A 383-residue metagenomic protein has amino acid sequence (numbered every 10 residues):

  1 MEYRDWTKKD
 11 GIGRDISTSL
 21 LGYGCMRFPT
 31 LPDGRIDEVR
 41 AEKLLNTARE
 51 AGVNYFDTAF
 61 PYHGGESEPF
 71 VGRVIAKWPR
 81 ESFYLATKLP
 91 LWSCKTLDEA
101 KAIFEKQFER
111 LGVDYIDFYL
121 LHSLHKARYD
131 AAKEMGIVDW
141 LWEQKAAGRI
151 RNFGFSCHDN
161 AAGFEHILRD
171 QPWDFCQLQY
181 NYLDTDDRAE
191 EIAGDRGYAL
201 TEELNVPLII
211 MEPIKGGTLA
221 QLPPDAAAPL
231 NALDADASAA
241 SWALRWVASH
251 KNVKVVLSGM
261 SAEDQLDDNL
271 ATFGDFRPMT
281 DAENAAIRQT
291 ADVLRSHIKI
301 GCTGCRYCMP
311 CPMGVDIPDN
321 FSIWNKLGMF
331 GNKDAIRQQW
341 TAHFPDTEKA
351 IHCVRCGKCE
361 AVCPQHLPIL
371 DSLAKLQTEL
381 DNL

Functional and structural regions predicted by a protein language model:
M1-F83, W140, A146: N-terminal binding-site loop/beta-alpha segment at the start of enzyme catalytic domains that lines or forms
Y3-R4, L124-T303, Y307-V315, D319-S322 (+2 more regions): Beta/alpha (TIM)-barrel catalytic core signal, keyed to glycine-rich beta->alpha loops juxtaposed to Asp/Glu that bind
G13-S17, R49-E50, G72-S82, E105-D114 (+3 more regions): Acidic (Asp/Glu)-rich catalytic clusters
M26-V39, K88-E99, A127-D130, A227-D234: Active-site mouth loops of central-metabolism enzymes
R35-A48, T96-G112, H158-I167, A239-L244: Short, acidic/polar
F108-Y129: Active-site groove signature of glycoside hydrolases
K299-G314, K349-H366: Local cysteine-cluster metal-coordination motifs and their immediate loop/turn environment, predominantly Fe-S cluster
V315-P345, L367-L383: Non-heme iron-sulfur electron-transfer modules
